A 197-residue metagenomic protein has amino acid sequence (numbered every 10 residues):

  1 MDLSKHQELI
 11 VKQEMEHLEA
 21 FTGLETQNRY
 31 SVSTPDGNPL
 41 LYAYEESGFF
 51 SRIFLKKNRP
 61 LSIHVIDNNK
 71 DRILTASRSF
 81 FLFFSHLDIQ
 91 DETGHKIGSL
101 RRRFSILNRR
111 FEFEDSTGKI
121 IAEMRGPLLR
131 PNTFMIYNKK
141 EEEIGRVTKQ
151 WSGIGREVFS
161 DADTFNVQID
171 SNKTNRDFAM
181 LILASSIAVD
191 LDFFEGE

Functional and structural regions predicted by a protein language model:
M1-S62, N68-I73, R78-H86, E92-I97 (+1 more regions): Low-complexity or membrane-interfacial segments used for flexible interactions
